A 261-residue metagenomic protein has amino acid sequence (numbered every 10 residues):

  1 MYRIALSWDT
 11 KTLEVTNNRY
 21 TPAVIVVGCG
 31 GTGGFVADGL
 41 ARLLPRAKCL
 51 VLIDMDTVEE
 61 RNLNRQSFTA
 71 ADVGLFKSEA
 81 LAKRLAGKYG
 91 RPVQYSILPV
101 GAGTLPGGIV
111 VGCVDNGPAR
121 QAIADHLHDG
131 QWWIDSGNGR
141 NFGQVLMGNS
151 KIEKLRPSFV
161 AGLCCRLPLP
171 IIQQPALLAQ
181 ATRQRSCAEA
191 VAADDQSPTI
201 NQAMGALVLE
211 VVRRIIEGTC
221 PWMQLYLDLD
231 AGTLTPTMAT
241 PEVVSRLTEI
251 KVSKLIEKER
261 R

Functional and structural regions predicted by a protein language model:
M1-W8, E14-V26, G30, L105-G107 (+1 more regions): Glycine-rich phosphate/adenylate-binding loop
Y20-L44, V51-E59: Glycine-rich adenosine-cofactor-binding loop
F35, V73-F76, A80, I200-L207: Conserved active-site and cofactor/substrate-binding residues in soluble primary-metabolism enzymes
L40-L44, S67, L127, I216: Active-site catalytic pocket residues across diverse enzymes, especially alpha/beta-hydrolases
C49-Y89: Glycine-rich phosphate-binding loop and adjoining beta1-alpha1-beta2 segment of Rossmann-like nucleotide-binding folds
V51-I53, S96, V111, W132-I134: Hydrophobic/aromatic beta-strand patches that form the interior of the parallel beta-sheet core in alpha/beta enzyme
L75-G108, V114-A119: A structured beta-alpha segment of the ubiquitous adenosine-cofactor-binding alpha/beta core
